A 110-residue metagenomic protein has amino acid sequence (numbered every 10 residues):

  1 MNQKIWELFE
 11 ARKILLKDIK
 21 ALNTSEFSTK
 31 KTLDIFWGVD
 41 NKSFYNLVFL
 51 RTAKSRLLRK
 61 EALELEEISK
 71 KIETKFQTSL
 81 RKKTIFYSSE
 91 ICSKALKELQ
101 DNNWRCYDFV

Functional and structural regions predicted by a protein language model:
M1-F36: Acidic-basic catalytic patches of nuclease active cores, encompassing PD-(D/E)XK and other metal-cofactor nuclease
N2-I5, V48, T52, T78 (+1 more regions): A near-ubiquitous, low-amplitude feature marking generic local secondary-structure context
L15, S25-T29, A62-E66, T84-I85: A short linear-motif detector with a strong N-terminal bias
S28, D34-I72: Conserved catalytic cores of phosphodiester-cleaving nucleases, focusing on short active-site segments
T78-V110: Short, compact, well-ordered microdomains
